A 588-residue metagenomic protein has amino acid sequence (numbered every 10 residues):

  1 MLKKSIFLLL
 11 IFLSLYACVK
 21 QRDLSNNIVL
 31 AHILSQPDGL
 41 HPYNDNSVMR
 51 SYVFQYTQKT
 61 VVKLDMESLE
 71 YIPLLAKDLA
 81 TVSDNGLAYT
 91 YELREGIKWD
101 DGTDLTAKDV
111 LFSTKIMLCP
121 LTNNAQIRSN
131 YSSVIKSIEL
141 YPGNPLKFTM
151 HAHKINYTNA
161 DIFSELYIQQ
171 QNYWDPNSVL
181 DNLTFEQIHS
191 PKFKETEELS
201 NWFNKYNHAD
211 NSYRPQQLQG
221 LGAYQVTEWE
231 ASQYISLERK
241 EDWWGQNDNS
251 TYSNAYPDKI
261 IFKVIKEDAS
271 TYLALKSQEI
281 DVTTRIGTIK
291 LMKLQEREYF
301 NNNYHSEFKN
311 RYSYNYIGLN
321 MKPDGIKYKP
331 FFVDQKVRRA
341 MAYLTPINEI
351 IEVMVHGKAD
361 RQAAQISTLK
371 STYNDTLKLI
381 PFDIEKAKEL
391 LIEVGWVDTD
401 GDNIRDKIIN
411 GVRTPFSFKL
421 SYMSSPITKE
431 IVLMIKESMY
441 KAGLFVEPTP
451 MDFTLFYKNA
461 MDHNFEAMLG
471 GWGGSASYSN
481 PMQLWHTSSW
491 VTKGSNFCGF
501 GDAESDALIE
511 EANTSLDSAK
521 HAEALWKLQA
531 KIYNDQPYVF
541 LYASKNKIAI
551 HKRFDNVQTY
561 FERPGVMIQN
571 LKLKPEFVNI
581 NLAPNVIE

Functional and structural regions predicted by a protein language model:
L2-L9: Sec-dependent signal peptide recognition, specifically the positively charged N-region followed immediately by
I11-C18: Hydrophobic h-region of N-terminal signal peptides that target proteins for export in Gram-negative bacteria
C18-R22, E67, R94-A125, S137-E139 (+9 more regions): Extracytoplasmic/periplasmic ligand-capture domains
S25-N27, Y56, L74-A76, D84-A88 (+9 more regions): Extracytoplasmic
A31-D84, K115, Q219, N480: N-terminal lobe/hinge region of extracytoplasmic solute-binding protein
L34-F54, L75, T103, N159-I168 (+6 more regions): A structural "hinge/loop" feature
S129-N201: Surface-exposed binding/hinge segments that line and control ligand-binding clefts or catalytic entry sites
L541: Glycine-rich and polybasic anion-binding loops at the starts of cofactor/ligand-binding domains
